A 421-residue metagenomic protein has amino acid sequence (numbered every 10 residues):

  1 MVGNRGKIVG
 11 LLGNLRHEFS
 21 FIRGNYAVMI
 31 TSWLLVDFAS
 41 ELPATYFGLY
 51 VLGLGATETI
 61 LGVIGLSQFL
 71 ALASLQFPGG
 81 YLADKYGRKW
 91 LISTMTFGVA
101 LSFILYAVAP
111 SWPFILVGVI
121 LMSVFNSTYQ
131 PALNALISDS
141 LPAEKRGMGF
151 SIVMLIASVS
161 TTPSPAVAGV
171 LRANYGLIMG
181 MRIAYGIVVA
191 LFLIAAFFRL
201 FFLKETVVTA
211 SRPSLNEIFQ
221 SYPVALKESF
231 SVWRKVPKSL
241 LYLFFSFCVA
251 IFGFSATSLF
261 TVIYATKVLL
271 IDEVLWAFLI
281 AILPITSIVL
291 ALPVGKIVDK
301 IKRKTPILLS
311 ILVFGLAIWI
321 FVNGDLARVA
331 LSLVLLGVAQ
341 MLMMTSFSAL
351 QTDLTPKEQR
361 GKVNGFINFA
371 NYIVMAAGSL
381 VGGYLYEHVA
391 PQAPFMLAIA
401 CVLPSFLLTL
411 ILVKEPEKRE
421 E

Functional and structural regions predicted by a protein language model:
V2-R23, T206-Y242: Juxtamembrane intracellular "pre-TM" segments in multi-pass secondary transporters
L11-A71, S239-L279: Helix-loop boundary and gating motifs at the non-cytosolic
V63-G80, A281-P293: Central cavity-lining transmembrane alpha-helices of secondary-active solute carriers, predominantly the Major
L75-G87, R172, L290-K302, Y386: Helix-to-loop junctions at the C-terminal end of transmembrane segments in multipass secondary transporters
W90-L105, V189, T305-W319, I399: Structural signature of the two symmetry-related core transmembrane helices
T128-L141, L342-T355: Intracellular juxtamembrane helix-capping segments at the cytosolic ends of symmetry-related transmembrane helices
F150-G169, A370-G378: Glycine-rich segments within core transmembrane alpha-helices of 12-TM secondary carriers
V189-S211, S405-V413: C-terminal membrane-cytosol helix-exit motif in multi-pass small-molecule transporters
